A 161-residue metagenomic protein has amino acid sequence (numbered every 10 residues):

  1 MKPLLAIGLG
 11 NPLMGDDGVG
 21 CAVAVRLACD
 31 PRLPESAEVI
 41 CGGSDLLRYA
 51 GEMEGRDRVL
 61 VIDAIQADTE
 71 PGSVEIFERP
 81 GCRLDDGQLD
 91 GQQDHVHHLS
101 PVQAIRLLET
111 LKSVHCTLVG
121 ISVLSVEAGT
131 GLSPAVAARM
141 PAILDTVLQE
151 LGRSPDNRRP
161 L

Functional and structural regions predicted by a protein language model:
M1-V114, L118-V123, T130-A142, T146-L161: N-terminal catalytic or cofactor-binding beta/alpha core of small enzyme domains
